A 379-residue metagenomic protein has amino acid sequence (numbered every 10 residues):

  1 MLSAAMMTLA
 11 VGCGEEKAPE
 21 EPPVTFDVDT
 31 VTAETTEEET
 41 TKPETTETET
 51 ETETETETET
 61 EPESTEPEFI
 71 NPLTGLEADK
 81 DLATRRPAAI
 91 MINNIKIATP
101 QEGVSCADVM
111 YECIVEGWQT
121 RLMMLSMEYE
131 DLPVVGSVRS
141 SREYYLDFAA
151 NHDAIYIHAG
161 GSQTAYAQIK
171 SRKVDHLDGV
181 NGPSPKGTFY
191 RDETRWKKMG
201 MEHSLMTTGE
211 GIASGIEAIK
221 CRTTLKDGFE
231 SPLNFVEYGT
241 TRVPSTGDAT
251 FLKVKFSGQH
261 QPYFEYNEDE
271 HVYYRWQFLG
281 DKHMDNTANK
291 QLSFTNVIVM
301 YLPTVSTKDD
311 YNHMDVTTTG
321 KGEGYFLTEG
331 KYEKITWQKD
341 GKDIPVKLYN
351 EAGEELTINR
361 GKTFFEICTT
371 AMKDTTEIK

Functional and structural regions predicted by a protein language model:
M1-A5: Sec-dependent N-terminal signal peptides
L9-G12: C-terminal motif of bacterial Sec signal peptides marking the signal peptidase cleavage site
E16-G75: N-terminal, intrinsically disordered, polar/charged segments of Gram-positive cell-envelope systems that serve as
E21, F26, P62-Y111, E116-K379: A surface/extracellular/periplasmic glyco- and lipid-processing/surface-interacting theme
